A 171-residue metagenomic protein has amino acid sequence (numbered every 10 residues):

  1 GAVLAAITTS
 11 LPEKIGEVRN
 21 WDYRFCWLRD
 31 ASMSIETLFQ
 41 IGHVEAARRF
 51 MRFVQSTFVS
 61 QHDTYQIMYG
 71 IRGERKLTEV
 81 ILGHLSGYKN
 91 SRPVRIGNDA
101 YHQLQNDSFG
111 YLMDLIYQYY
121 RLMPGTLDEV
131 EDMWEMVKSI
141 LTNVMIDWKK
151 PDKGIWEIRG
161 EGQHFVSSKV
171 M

Functional and structural regions predicted by a protein language model:
G1-M171: Acidic, mature catalytic/reactive cores of soluble proteins
